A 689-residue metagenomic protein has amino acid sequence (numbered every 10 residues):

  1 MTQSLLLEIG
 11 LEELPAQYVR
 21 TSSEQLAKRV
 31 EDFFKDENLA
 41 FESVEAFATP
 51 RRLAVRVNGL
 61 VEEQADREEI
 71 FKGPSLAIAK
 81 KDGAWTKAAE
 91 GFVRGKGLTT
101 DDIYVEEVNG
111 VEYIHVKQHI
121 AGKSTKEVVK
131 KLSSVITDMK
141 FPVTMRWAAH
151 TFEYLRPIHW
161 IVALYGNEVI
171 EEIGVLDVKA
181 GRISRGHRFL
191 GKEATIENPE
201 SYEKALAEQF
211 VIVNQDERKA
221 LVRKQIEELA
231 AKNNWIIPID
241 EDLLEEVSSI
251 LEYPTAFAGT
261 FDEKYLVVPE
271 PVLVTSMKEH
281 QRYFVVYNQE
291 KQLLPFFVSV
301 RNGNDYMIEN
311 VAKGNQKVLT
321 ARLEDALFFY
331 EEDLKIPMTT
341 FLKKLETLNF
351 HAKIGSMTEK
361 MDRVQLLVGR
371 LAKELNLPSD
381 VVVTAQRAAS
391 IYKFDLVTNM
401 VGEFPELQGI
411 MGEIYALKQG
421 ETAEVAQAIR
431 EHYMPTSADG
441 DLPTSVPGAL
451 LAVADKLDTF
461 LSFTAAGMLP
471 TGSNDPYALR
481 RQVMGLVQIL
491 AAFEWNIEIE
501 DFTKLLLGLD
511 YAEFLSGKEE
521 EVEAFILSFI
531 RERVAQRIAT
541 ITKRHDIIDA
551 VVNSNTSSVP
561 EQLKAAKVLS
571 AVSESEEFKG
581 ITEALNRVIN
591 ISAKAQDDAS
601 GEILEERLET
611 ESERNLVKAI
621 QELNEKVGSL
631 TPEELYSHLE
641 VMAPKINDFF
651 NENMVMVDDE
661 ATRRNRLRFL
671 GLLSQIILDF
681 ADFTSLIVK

Functional and structural regions predicted by a protein language model:
M1-K689: Amphipathic alpha-helical "coupling" segments that flank catalytic cores
